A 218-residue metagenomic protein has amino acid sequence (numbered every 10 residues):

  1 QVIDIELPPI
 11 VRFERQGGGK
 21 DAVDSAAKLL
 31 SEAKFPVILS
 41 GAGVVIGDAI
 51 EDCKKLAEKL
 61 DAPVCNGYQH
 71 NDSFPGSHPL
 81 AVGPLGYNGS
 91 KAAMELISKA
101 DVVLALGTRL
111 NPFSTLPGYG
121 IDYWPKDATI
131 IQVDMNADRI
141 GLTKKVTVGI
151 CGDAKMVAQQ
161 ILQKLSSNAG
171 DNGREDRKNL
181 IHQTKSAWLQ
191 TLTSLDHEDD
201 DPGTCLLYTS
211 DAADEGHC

Functional and structural regions predicted by a protein language model:
Q1-E6, A26-L29, M94-I131, Q160 (+4 more regions): Structural signature of the thiamine diphosphate
Q1-P79, N179-S210: Cofactor-pocket helix-loop regions in the catalytic cores of large enzyme subunits
V11-G17, G76-G89, T143-M156: Short beta-strand elements at the ligand-binding edges of bilobed clamshell
D21-S25, A92, V157: Well-ordered alpha-helical segments embedded in enzymatic catalytic cores
K28, A33, D127-S210: Phosphate/pyrophosphate-binding active-site segments
A42-I131: Glycine-rich, anion-gripping cofactor-binding loops and their flanking helix/strand elements in enzyme active sites
Y208, A212-C218: Single conserved hydrophobic/aromatic residue that forms the stacking wall/gate of nucleotide- or nucleobase-binding
